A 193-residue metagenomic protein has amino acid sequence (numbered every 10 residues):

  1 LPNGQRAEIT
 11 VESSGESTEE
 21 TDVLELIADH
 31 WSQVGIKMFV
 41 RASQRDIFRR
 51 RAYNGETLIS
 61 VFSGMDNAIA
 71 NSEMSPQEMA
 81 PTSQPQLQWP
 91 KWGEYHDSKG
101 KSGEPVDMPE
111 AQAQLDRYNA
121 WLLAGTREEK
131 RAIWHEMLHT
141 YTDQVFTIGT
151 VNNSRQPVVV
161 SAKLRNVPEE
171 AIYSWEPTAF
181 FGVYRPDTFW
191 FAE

Functional and structural regions predicted by a protein language model:
L1-N3: Cytochrome P450 C-terminal beta-domain/meander region
R6-G15, M38-F39: Short, well-ordered beta-strand elements
G15, E19-D29, R45, R49-E193: Detector for C-terminal structural segments
S32-I47: Short, well-structured beta-strand/strand-turn elements
